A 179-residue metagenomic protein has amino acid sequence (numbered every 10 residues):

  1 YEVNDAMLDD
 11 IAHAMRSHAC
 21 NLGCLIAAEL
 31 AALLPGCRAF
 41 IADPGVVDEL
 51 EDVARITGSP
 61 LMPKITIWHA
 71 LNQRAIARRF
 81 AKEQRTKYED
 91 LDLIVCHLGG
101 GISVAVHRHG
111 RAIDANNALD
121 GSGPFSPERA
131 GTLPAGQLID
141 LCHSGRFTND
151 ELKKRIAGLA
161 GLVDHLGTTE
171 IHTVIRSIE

Functional and structural regions predicted by a protein language model:
Y1-G23, R38, V46-R55: Short beta-strand-loop/turn "lid" adjacent to the catalytic site in phosphate-handling enzymes
I26-C37: Conserved nucleotide-sugar donor-interacting segment of glycosyltransferase catalytic cores, predominantly GT-B
P35-C37, T86, L162: Short, well-ordered coil loops that connect the C-terminus of an alpha-helix to the N-terminus of a beta-strand
I41, D90-C96, E151-G158: Beta-strand segments within the central parallel beta-sheet cores of soluble alpha/beta enzyme folds
A42-D48, G99, L159: Short glycine-enriched loops at secondary-structure junctions
V53-S144: Glycine-rich phosphate-binding loop of actin/hexokinase-like ATP-binding domains
H143-E179: A mobile "lid/hinge" subdomain adjacent to the ATP/sugar-phosphate binding pocket shared across diverse ATP-dependent
